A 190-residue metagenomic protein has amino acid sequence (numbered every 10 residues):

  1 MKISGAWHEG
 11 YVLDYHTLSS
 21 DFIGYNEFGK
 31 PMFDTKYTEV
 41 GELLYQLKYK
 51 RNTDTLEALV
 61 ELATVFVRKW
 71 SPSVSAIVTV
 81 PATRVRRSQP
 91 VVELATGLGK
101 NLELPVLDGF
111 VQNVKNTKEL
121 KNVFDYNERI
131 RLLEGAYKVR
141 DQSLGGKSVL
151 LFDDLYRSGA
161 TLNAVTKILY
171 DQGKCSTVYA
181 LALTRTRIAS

Functional and structural regions predicted by a protein language model:
M1-P72, V114-Q142, T186-I188: Active-site-facing substrate-recognition patch
T53, V85-Q89, S158-G159, A189: Loop/helix-junction capping segments adjacent to catalytic residues or to phosphate/diphosphate-binding pockets
T55, L59, P90-L94, T161: Residues at alpha-helix caps and immediate loop-helix transition turns in enzyme cores, especially N- and C-cap
V65, T96, K100, K167 (+1 more regions): Short, well-ordered alpha-helices that flank and scaffold nucleotide-derived cofactor binding pockets
P72-T83: Short glycine-rich phosphate-binding loop at a beta-alpha junction
R87, V92-L102: Glycine-rich, small/polar surface segments that engage phosphate groups of diverse ligands
L98-L120: Histidine/lysine/aspartate-rich catalytic loop segments that bind and position anionic ligands
E119-S190: PRPP/pyrophosphate-binding module of the type I phosphoribosyltransferase fold
